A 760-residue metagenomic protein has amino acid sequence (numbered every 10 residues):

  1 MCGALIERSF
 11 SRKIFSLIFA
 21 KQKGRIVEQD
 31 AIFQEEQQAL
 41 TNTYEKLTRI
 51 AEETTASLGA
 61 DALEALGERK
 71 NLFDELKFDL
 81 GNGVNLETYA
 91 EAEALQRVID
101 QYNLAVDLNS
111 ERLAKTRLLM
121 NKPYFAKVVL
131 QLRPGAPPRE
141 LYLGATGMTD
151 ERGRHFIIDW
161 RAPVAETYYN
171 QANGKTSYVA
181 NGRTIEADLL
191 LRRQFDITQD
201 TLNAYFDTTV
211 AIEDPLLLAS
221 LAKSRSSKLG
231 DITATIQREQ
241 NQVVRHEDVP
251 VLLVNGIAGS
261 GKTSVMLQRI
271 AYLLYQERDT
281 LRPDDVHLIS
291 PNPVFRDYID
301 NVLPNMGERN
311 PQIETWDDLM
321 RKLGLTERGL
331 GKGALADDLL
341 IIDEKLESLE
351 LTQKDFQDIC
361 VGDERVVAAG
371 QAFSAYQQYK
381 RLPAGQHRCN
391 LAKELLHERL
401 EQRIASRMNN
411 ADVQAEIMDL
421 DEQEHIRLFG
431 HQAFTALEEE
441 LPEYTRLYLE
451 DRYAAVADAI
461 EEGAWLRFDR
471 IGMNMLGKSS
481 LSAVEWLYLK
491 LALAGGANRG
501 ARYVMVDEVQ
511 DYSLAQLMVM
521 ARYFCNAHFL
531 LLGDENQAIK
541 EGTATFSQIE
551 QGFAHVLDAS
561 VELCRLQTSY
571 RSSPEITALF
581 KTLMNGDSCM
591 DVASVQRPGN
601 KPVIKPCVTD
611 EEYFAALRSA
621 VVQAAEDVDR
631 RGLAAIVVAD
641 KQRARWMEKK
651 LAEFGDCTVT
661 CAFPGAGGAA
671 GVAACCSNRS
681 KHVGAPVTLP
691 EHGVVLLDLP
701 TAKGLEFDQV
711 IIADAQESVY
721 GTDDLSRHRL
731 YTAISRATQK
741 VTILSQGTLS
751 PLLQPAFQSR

Functional and structural regions predicted by a protein language model:
C2-T233, Q237, N241-R245, S750: Extended, charged low-complexity regulatory segments
F10-L66, P215-E344, A669, A702-K703 (+1 more regions): P-loop NTPase Walker
F125-L130, S479-K490, A634-V637: Short, hydrophobic/proline-enriched secondary-structure or compact coil segments at domain edges
K127-V129, Q194, L253, V265 (+2 more regions): A structural signal for short, well-ordered beta-strand segments and their strand-loop junctions that often border
A222, S226, L382, Q386-C389 (+1 more regions): Conserved phosphate/pyrophosphate-binding and hydrolysis machinery centered on Walker-type P-loop NTPases, extending
K228, I232, K262-M266, A392 (+3 more regions): Phosphate/oxyanion-binding active-site loops and adjacent basic polyanion-contact surfaces
L274-M505, D511-V519, A527, G542: Alpha-helical nucleic-acid-binding subdomain of P-loop helicases immediately C-terminal to the Walker A/P-loop
D279, D284, P293, D297 (+7 more regions): Conserved helicase motor core of SF1/SF2 NTP-dependent helicases
